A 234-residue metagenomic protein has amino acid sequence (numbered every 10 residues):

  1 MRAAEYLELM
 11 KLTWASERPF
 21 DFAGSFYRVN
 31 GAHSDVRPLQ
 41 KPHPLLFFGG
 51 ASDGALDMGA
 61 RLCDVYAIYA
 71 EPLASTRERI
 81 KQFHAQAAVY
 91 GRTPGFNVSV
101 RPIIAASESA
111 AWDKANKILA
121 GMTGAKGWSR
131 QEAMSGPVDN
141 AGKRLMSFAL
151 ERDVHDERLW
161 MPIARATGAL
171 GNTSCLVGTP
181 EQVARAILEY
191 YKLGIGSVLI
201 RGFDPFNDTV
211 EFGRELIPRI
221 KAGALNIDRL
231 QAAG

Functional and structural regions predicted by a protein language model:
M1-Q40, E71-K192, K221-G234: An alpha-helical appendage that flanks or caps ligand/catalytic pockets
K41-L45: A local structural motif
L46-G49, D64-I68, P94-R101, V198-R201: Hydrophobic faces of well-ordered beta-strands that scaffold small-molecule active sites in alpha/beta enzyme cores
L56-A60, L188: Alpha-helical segments flanking ligand/cofactor-binding loops in enzyme cores
R61-L62, L193-G194: Structural motif
A70-S75, L199-G213: Glycine-rich, proline-tolerant flexible connector loops at the mouths of alpha/beta enzymes
T173-V177, E181, S197-F203, N207: Outer-membrane beta-barrel pore domains
